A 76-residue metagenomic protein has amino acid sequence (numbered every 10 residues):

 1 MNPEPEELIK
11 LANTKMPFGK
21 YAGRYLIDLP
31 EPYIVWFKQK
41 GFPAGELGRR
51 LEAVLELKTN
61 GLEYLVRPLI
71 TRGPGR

Functional and structural regions predicted by a protein language model:
M1-R76: DEDD superfamily 3′-5′ metal-dependent exonuclease/proofreading module
